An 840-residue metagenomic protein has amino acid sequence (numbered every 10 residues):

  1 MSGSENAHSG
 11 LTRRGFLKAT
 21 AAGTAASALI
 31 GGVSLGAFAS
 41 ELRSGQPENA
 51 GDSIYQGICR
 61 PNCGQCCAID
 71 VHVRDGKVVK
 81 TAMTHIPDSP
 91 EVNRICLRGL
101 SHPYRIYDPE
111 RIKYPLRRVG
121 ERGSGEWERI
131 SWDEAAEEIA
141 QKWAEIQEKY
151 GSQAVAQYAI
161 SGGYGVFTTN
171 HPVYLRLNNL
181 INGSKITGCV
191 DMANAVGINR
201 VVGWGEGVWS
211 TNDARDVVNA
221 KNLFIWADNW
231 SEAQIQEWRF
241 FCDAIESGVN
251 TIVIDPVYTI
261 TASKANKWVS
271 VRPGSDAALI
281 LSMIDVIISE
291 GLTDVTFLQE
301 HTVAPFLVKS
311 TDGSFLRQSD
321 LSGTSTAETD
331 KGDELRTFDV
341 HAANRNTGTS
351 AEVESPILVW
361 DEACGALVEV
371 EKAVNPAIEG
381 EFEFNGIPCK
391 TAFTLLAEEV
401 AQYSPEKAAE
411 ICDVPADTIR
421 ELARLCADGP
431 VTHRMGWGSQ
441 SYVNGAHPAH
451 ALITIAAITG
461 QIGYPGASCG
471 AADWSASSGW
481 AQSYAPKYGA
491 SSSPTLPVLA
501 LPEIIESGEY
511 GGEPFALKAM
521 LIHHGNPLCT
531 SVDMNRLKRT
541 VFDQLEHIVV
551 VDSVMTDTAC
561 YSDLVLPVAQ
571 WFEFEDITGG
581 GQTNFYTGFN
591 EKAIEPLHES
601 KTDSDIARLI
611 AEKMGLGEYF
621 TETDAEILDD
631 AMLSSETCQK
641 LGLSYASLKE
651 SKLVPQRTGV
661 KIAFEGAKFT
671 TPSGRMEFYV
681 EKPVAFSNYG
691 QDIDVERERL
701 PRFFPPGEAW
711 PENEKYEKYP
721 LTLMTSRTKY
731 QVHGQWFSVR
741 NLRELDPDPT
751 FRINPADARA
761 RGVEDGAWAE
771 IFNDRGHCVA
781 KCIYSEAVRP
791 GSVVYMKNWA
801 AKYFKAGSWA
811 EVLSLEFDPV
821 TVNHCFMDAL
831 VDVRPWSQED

Functional and structural regions predicted by a protein language model:
S2-E5, T169-D243, S247-I252, A278 (+9 more regions): Extended redox/cofactor-interaction regions of prokaryotic respiratory oxidoreductases
S2-T296, E300-N375, C389, E406-K407 (+5 more regions): N-terminal export/assembly segments and adjacent metallocofactor-ligating motifs of anaerobic energy-metabolism
G64, K77-V78, T84-P87, S101-H102 (+24 more regions): Short, glycine-/Ser/Thr-/acidic-enriched flexible segments
R118-E134, L292-A416, A593-Y679, L723 (+3 more regions): N-terminal leader/propeptide and maturation segments of large enzyme subunits in energy/redox metabolism and hydrolases
A136-V155, D213-K221, E399, R420-T432 (+1 more regions): Glycine-rich phosphate/diphosphate-binding loops that line cofactor/substrate pockets in enzymes
I260, T556-F589: Flexible glycine/proline-rich, aromatic-decorated loop/lid segments
A265-V271, Y586-P596: Short beta-alpha connecting loops at secondary-structure transitions that line or flank enzyme active sites
D603-S647, G734-W736, R740-R752, A756-D840: Long, contiguous, secondary-structure-rich segments that constitute the structural scaffold of globular domains
